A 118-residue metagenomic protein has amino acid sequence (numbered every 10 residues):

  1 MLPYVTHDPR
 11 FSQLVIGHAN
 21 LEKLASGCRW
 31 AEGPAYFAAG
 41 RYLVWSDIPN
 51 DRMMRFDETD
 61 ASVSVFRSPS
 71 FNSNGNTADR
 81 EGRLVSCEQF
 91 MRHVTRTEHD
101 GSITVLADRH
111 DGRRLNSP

Functional and structural regions predicted by a protein language model:
M1-P118: Sequence-structural signature of mature extracellular/luminal beta-sheet repeat domains, prominently beta-propellers
